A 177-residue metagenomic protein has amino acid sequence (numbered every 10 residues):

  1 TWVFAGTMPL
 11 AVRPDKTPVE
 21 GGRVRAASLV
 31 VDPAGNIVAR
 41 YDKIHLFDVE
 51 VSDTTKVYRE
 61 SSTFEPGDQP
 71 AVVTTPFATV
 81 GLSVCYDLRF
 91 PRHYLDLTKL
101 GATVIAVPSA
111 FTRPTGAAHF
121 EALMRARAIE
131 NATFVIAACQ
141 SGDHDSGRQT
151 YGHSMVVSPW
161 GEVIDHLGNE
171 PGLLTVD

Functional and structural regions predicted by a protein language model:
T1-A5, T79, L88-L174: CN hydrolase (nitrilase-like) catalytic-core segments centered on the catalytic cysteine and neighboring Lys/Glu
W2, L10, S28: Metabolite-binding pocket within alpha/beta catalytic cores that recognizes anionic/polar moieties
T7-R13: Short beta-strand-to-loop element that shapes/binds the nucleotide-sugar donor at the catalytic cleft/hinge
M8, D42, Q140: Histidine-centered beta-alpha loop that forms part of the nucleotide-sugar donor binding/catalytic region in diverse
R13-L100, R113-A122: Active-site catalytic loop in hydrolytic enzyme cores
V30-D32, V157-S158, V176-D177: Short beta-strand-to-turn element immediately C-terminal to the catalytic PLP-Schiff-base lysine in fold type I
